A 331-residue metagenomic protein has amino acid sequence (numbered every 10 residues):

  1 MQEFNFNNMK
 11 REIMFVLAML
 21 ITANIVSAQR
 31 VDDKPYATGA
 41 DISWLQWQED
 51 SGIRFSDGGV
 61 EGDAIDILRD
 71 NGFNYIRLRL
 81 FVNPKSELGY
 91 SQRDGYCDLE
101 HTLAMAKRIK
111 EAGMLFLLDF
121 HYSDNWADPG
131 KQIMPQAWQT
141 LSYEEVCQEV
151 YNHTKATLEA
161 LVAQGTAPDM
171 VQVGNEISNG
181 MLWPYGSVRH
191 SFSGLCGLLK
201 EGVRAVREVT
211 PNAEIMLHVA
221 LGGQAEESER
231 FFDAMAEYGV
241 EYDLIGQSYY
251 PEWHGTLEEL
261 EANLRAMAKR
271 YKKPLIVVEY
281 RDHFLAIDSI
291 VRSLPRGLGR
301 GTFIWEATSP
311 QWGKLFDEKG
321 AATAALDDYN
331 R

Functional and structural regions predicted by a protein language model:
M1-R30: Bacterial Sec-dependent N-terminal signal peptides
A28-F73: N-terminal carbohydrate-binding accessory modules
T38-A40, I76-L78, F116-F120, D169-V173 (+4 more regions): Hydrophobic faces of well-ordered beta-strands that scaffold small-molecule active sites in alpha/beta enzyme cores
I42-L45, F81-N83, H121-N125, V173-S178 (+4 more regions): Active-site beta-loop-alpha junctions enriched in small/polar residues
V60-A127, R189-M216, A262-L264, A268-R270: Aromatic-lined substrate-binding rim segments of carbohydrate-active enzymes
R69, K110, V162, A236-Y238 (+1 more regions): Non-catalytic positions within long, well-ordered alpha-helices that form the structural scaffold/packing of enzyme
Q92, C97-H101, A127-M235, V240-Y242 (+3 more regions): Active-site cleft segment of glycoside hydrolase catalytic domains centered on the general acid/base Glu
E252, K273-R331: Substrate-binding cleft of secreted/luminal carbohydrate-active enzymes
